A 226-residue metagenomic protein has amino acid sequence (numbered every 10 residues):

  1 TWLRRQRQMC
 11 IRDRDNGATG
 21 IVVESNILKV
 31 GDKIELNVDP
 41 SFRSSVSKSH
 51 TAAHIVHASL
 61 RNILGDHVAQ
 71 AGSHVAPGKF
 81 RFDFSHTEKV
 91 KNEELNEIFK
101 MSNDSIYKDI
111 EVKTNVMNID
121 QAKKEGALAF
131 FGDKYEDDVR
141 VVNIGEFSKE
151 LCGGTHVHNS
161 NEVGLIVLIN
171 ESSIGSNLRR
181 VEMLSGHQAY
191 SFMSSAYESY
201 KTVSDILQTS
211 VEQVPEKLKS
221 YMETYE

Functional and structural regions predicted by a protein language model:
T1-I11: Single conserved hydrophobic/aromatic residue that forms the stacking wall/gate of nucleotide- or nucleobase-binding
R5, H67, V163, V167-E226: Terminal appendage regions of diverse proteins
R5, K29-F84: Active/ligand-binding-proximal structured segments within catalytic/core domains that scaffold catalytic residues
G20-V23, L36-F42, K79-K89, M183 (+1 more regions): Short, hydrophobic beta-strand segments
V22-I27, I144-E146: A structural micro-motif recognizing beta-strand termini and the immediately following turn/loop segments
V46-T51, E88-N96, Y190-S194, E212: Ordered, soluble secondary-structure elements with a strong preference for glycine-centered loop motifs and nearby
H67, P77-K79, F84-G175: Non-catalytic interaction/regulatory segments
